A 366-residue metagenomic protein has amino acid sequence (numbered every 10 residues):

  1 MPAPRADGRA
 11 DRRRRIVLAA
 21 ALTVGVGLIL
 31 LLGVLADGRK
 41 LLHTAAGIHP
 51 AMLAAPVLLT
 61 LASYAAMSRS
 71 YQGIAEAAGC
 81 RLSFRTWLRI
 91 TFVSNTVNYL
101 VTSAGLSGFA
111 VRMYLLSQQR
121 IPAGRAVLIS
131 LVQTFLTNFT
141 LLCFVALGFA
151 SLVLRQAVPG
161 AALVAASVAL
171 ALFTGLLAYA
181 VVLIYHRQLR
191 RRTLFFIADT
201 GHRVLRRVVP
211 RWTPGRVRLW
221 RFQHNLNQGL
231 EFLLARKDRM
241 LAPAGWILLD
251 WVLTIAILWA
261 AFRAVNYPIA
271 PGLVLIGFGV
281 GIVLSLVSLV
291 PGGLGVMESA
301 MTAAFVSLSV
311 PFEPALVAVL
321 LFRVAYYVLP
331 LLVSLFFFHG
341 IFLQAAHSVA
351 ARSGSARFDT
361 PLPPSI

Functional and structural regions predicted by a protein language model:
M1-H43, S94-P210, V290, L294-I366: Transmembrane helix-loop-helix hairpins in multi-pass inner-membrane proteins
R13, H49-P50, C80-R89, P122-A123 (+4 more regions): Membrane-helix interface segments
R14-L18, G47-A55, E231-G245: Membrane-interface helix starts
L31, V208-L226: Short, membrane-interfacial amphipathic segments enriched in basic
K40-G47, L116, F222-L234: A short amphipathic helical element positioned immediately N-terminal to and/or at the very start of a transmembrane
A46, T86-F92, D250-W259, P271-L286 (+1 more regions): Hydrophobic alpha-helical segments embedded in the membrane of multi-pass proteins
A66-V93, A261-G277: Membrane-embedded helical hairpins/re-entrant loop segments and their flanking transmembrane helices within multi-pass
T137-F144, H224-N225, W246-L258: Core segments of transmembrane alpha-helices that mediate helix-helix packing or line hydrophobic substrate/ligand
